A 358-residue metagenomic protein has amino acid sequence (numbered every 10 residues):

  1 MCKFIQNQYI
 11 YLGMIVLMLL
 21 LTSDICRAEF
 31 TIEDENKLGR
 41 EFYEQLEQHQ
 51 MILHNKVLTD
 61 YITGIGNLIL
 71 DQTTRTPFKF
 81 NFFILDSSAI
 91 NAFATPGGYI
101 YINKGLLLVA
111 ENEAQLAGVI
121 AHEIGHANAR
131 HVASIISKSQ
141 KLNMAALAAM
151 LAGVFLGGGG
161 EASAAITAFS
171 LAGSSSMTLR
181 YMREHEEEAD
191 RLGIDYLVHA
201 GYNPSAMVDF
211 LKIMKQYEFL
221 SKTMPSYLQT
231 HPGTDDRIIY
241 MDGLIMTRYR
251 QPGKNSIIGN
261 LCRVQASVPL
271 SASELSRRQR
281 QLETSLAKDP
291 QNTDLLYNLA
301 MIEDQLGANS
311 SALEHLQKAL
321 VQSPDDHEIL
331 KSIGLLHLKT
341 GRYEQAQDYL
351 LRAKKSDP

Functional and structural regions predicted by a protein language model:
Y11-T22: Bacterial N-terminal signal peptides
C26-F30: Boundary at the C-terminal end of the N-terminal hydrophobic targeting segment
R40, I52-H54, D60, S176-E328 (+2 more regions): Extracytoplasmic and endomembrane cell-envelope/extracellular-matrix remodeling and assembly machinery
I84-G98: Catalytic zinc-binding patch centered on the HExxH motif and its immediate surroundings that defines zinc-dependent
I102, G118-H126, R130, A189: Active-site recognition of the HExxH zinc-binding catalytic motif
K104-G118: Short pre-active-site segment immediately N-terminal to the catalytic Zn-binding motif
A114, I124-K141: Catalytic Zn2+-binding segment of zinc metalloproteases
K141-G159, A165-M177: Membrane-active amphipathic alpha-helices enriched in small hydrophobic residues
